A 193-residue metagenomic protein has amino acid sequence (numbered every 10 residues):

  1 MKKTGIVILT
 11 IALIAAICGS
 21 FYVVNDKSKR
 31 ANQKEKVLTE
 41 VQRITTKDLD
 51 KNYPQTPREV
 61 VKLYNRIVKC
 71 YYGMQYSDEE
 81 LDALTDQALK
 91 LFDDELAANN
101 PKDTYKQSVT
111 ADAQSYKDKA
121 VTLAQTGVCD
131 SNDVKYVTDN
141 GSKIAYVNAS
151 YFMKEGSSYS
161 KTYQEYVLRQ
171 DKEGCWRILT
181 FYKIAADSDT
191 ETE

Functional and structural regions predicted by a protein language model:
M1-Q42, E193: Amphipathic, hydrophobic N-terminal targeting peptides for secretion and organelle import
S28-T39, Y159-T192: Short beta-strand edge/turn micro-motifs at domain boundaries
E40-A120: Core segments of small alpha/beta cavity-forming domains
T46, I144-G156, K161-R169: Extracytosolic low-complexity repeat regions of secreted or lipid-anchored proteins
D103-Y105, N140, A149-M153, Y166 (+1 more regions): A mature extracytoplasmic/lumenal domain signature
V109-E155: Surface-exposed, charged secondary-structure patches
